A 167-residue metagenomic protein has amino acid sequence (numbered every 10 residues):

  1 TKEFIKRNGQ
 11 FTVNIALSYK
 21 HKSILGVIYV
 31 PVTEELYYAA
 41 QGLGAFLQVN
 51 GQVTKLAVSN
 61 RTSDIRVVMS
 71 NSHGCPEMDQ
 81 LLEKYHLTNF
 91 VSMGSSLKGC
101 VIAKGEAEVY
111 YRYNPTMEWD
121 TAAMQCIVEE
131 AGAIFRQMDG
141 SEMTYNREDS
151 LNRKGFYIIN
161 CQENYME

Functional and structural regions predicted by a protein language model:
T1-T12: Glycine/serine-rich anion-binding loops at beta->alpha junctions that coordinate negatively charged ligand groups
F4-K6, Y38, D120-T121: Alpha-helix N-cap/helix-start motif
R7, G42, A103-G105: Short loop/turn hinge sites at secondary-structure boundaries
Q10-V13, L17, V27, S95 (+3 more regions): Gly/Ser/Thr-rich helix-start
N14-C100, R147-E167: Acidic beta-strand-loop-alpha-helix segment within the catalytic core of divalent metal-dependent phosphate-processing
Q80-K84, C100-E167: Oxyanion/phosphate-interacting regions
